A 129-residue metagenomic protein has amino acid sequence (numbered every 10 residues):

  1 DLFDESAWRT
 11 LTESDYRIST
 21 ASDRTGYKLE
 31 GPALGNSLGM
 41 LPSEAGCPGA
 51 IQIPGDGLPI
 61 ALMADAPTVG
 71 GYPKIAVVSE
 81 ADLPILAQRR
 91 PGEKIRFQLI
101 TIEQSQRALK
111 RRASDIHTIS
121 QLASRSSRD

Functional and structural regions predicted by a protein language model:
D1-D129: Conserved "landmark" site that anchors the functional core of diverse proteins
